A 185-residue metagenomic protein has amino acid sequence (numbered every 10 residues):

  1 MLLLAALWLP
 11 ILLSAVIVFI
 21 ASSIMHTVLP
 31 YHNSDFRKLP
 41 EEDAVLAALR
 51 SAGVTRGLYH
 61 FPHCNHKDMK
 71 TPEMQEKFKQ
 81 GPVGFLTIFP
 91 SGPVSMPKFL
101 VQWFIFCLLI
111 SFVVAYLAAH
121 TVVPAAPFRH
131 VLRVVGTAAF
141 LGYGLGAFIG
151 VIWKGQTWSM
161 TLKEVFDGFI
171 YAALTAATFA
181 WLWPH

Functional and structural regions predicted by a protein language model:
M1-H185: Juxtamembrane/disordered regions of integral membrane proteins
